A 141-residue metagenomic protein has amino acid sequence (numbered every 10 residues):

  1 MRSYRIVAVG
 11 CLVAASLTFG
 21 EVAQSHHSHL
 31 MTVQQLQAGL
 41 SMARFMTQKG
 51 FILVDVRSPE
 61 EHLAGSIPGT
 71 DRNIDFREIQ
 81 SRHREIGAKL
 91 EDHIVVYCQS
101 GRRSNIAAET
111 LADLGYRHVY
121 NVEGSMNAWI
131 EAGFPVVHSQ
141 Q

Functional and structural regions predicted by a protein language model:
R2-I67, Q141: Flexible, polar/low-complexity N-terminal or interdomain linker segments that lie immediately upstream of folded
L40-F45, Q80-K89: Short amphipathic alpha-helix with an adjacent loop that forms part of the alpha/beta core around
S58, I79, S125: A generic "binding-loop/recognition-motif" signal
G65-I67, A107, A132: Short, solvent-exposed loop/turn and secondary-structure capping segments
S66-G69, G115: Short, structured coil segments at secondary-structure junctions
I74-D75: Short acidic-hydrophobic, aromatic-tinged amphipathic segments that line or gate anion-handling sites
H83-I130: Catalytic cysteine-centered active loop of the rhodanese-like fold, especially the PTP/DSP P-loop
F134-Q141: Active-site neighborhoods of enzymes that stabilize oxyanions during catalysis
